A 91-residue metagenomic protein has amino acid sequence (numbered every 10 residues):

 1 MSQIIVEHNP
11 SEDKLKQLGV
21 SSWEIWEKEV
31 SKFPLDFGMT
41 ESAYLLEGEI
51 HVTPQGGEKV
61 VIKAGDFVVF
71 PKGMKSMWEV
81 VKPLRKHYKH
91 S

Functional and structural regions predicted by a protein language model:
S2-Q3, H8-P10, L18, R85-S91: Double-stranded beta-helix
N9-S11, G19-G38, P71-K72: Conserved short histidine dyad/triad with adjacent acidic residue
F33-F37, P54, V60-V61, E79: Short histidine-centered beta-strand/loop micro-motifs that create catalytic or ligand/metal-coordination sites
L35, V52, K86-Y88: Short hydrophobic/aromatic-rich beta-strand segments that constitute the beta-sheet cores of beta-sandwich/beta-barrel
F37-V52: Short, conserved beta-strand element in jelly-roll/cupin
S42, F67, M77: Short, surface-exposed charged micro-motifs
G56-K72: Short acidic-glycine-tyrosine-enriched beta hairpin
K72-S91: Ligand-binding loop in jelly-roll beta-barrel domains
